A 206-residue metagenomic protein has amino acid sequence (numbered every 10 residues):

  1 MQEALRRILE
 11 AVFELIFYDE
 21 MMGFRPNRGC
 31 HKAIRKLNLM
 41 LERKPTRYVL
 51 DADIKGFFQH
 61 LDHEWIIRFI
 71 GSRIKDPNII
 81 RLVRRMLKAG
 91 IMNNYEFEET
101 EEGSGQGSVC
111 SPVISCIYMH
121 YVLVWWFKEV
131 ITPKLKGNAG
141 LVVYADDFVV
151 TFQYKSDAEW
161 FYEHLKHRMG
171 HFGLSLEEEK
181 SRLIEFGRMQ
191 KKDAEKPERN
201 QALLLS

Functional and structural regions predicted by a protein language model:
E3, R7-M21: Electropositive, glycine- and tryptophan-enriched low-complexity nucleic-acid-binding patches
I16-K192, P197-A202: Conserved polymerase palm-domain catalytic core
L204-S206: Extended, charged helical/alpha-beta scaffold domains that provide interaction surfaces
